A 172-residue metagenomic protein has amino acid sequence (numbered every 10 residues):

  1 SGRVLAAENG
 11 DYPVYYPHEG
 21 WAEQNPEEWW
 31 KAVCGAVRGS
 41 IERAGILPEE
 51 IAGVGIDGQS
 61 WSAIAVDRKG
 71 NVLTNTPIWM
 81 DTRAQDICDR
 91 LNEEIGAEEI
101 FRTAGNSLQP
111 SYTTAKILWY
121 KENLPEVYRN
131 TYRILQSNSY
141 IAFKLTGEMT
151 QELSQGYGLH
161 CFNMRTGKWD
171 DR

Functional and structural regions predicted by a protein language model:
S1-T74, R90, R102, N130: N-terminal glycine/serine-rich phosphate-binding loop of ATP-dependent small-molecule kinases, especially carbohydrate
W21, W29-W30, W79, W119 (+1 more regions): Signature tryptophan residues that serve as conserved aromatic anchors
A32-G35, D86, K168, R172: A non-catalytic, amphipathic alpha-helix used as a structural packing/dimerization or gating element in enzyme scaffolds
P77, D81-E94: Short alpha-helix plus adjacent loop in nuclease-associated cores
T82, I100-R172: Gly/Ser/Thr-rich active-site cleft segment
A97: A short beta-strand-loop micro-motif that forms or neighbors metal/cofactor- and ligand-binding patches at active-site
